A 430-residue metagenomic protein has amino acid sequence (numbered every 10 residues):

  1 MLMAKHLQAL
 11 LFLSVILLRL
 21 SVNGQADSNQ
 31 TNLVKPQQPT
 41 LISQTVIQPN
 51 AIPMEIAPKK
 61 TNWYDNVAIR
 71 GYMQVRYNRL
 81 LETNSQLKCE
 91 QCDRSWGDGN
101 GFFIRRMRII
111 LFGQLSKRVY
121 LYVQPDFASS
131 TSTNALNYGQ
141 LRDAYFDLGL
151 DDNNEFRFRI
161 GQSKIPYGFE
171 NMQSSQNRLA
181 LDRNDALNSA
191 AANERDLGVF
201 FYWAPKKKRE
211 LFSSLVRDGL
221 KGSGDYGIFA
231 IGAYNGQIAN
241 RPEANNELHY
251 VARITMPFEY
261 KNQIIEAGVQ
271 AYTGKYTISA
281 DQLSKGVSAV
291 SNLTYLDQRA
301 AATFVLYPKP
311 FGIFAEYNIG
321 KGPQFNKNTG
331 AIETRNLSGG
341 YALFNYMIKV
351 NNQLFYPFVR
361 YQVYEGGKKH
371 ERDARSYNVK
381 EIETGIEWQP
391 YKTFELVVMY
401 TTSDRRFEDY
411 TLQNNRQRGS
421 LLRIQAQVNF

Functional and structural regions predicted by a protein language model:
M1-S28: Bacterial Sec-dependent N-terminal signal peptides
L7-L10, S21, T31, Q37 (+3 more regions): Residue-level detector of intrinsically disordered/flexible regions characterized by low predicted structural confidence
L20-K88, G149, F430: N-terminal periplasmic/intermembrane-space "pro-region" immediately following the signal or transit peptide
I42, V46-I47, N62-D65, L80-L87 (+6 more regions): Outer-membrane beta-barrel pore domains
P58-E82, W96-G236, A244-V251, T255-K261 (+5 more regions): Outer membrane beta-barrel
N240-H249, A267, I278-A280: Surface loops at the rim/top face of extracytoplasmic beta-rich domains
